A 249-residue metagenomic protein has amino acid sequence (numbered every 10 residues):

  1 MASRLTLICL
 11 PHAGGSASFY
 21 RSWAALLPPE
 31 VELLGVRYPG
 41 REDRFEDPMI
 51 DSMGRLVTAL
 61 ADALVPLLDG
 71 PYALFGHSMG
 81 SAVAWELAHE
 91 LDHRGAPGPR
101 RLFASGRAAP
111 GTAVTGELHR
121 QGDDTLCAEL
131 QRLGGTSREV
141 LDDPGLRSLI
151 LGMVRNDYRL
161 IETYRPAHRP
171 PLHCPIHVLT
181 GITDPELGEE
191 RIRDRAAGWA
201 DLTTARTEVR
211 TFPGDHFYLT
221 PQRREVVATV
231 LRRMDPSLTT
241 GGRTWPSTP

Functional and structural regions predicted by a protein language model:
M1-F75, A82-P249: Domain-scale detector for complete catalytic domains at protein termini or as standalone homologs
